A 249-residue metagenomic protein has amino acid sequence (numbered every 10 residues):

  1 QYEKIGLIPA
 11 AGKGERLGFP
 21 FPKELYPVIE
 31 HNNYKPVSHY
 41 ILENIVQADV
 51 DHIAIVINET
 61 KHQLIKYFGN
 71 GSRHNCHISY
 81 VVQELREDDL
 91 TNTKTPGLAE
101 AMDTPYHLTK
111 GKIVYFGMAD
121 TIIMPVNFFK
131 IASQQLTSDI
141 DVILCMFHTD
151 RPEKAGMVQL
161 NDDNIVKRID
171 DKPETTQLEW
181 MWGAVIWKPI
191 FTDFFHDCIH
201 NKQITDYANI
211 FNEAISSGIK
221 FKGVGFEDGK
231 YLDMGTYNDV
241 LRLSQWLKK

Functional and structural regions predicted by a protein language model:
Q1-L64, I78, Q83: N-terminal glycine-rich phosphate-binding loop and ensuing alpha1 helix
R16, Q63-K66, D233, R242: Phosphate- and divalent-cation-binding pockets in alpha/beta enzyme and binding domains that engage nucleotide-derived
L25, V158-L160, G223: A structural signal for short hydrophobic beta-strand segments in well-ordered beta-sheet cores
V37-I41, G97-T104, I210: Well-ordered alpha-helical segments embedded in enzymatic catalytic cores
L42-E43, K61-L64, G69, P125-T137 (+1 more regions): Short alpha-helix within the catalytic core of nucleotide-sugar-dependent glycosyltransferases
N58, V81-Q83, C145, I169 (+1 more regions): Conserved beta-strand termini and adjacent loop/short-helix elements that scaffold enzyme active sites in alpha/beta
R73-D162: Conserved beta-loop-beta/alpha segment of the NTase-like Rossmann-fold superfamily that binds/positions NTPs
Y115, S133, I165-K249: Catalytic-core segments of class I nucleotidyltransferases/pyrophosphorylases that form NMP-activated intermediates
